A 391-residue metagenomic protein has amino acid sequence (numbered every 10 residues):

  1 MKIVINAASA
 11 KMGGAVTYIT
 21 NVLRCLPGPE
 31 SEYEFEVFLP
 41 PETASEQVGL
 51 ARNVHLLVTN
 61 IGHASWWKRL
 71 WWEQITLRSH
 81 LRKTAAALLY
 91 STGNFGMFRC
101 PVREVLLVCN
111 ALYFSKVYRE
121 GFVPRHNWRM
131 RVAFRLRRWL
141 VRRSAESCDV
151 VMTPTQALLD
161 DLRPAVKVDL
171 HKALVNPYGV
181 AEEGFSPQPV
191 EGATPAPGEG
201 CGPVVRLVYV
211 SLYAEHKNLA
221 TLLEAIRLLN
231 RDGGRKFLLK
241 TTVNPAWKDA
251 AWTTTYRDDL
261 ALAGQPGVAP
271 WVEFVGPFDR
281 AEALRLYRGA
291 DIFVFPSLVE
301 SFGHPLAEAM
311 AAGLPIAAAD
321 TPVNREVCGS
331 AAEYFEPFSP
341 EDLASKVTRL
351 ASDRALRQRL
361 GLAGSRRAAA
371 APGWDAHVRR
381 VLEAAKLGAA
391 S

Functional and structural regions predicted by a protein language model:
V4, E199-K217, L223-I226, K240: Conserved donor-binding/catalytic core segment of Leloir-type glycosyltransferases
R52-H55, V243-P245, T253-A281: Nucleotide-activated donor-binding/catalytic signature segment of Leloir-type glycosyltransferases, i.e., the conserved
L81, R285-A290: Short alpha-helical donor nucleotide-sugar binding micro-motif in glycosyltransferases
M130-V151: Membrane-proximal helix-turn-helix segments that form the acceptor-binding/catalytic region of lipid-linked
A157, G179: Carbohydrate-associated surface elements
L298: Aromatic "clamp/platform" in nucleotide-sugar-dependent glycosyltransferases that forms part of the donor/acceptor
L306, A311, P315-A318: Short hydrophobic beta-strand element within catalytic cores of glycosyltransferases and related nucleotide-activated
E333-P340, R349-R354: Conserved acidic donor-binding segment of nucleotide-sugar-dependent glycosyltransferases
